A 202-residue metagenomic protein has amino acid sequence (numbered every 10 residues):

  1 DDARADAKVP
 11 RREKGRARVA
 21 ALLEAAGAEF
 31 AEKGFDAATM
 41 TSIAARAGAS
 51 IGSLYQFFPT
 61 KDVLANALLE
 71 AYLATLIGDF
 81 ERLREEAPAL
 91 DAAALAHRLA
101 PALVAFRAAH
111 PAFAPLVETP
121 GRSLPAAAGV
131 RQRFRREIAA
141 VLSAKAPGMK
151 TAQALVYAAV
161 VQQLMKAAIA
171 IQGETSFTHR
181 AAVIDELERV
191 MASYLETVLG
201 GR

Functional and structural regions predicted by a protein language model:
D1-A17, L199-R202: N-terminal intrinsically disordered/low-complexity leader segments
A21, A25, E29-V63: Helix-turn-helix
A21-E29, T75, R98, A102: Pre-recognition alpha-helix immediately N-terminal to the DNA-recognition helix within helix-turn-helix or winged-helix
S42, A65-Y72, A127-V130, F134: Alpha-helical DNA-contacting segments of helix-turn-helix folds
L68-L95: Amphipathic alpha-helical linker/stalk segments
I77-G78, A94-A109, S123-G148, L155-A159 (+2 more regions): Amphipathic alpha-helical packing segments from all-alpha helical-bundle domains
R84, P101-P125, A139, A167-E174: Amphipathic alpha-helical segments used for helix-helix packing
F113, A140, A144, Q162-R180 (+1 more regions): Amphipathic C-terminal alpha-helical segment
